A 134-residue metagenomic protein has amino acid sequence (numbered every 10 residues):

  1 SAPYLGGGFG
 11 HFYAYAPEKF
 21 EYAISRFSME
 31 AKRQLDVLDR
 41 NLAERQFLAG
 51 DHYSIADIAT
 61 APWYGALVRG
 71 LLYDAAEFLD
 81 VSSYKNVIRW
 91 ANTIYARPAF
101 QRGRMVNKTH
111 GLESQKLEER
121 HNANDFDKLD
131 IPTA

Functional and structural regions predicted by a protein language model:
S1-R45, W63-A75: Conserved C-terminal alpha-helical bundle
Y4-G10, L48-E77, S82-I88, I94 (+1 more regions): GST superfamily/GST-like fold recognition
K19-E21, D80, K85, H110-E113: Poly-acidic low-complexity segments
S25, F78-N86, H121-F126: Glycine-rich, flexible loop segments associated with nucleotide phosphate handling
N41, N86, N92, N107 (+1 more regions): Detector for Asparagine
R97: C-terminal active-site-capping segments
N107-A134: Acidic/histidine-enriched, glycine/proline-rich intrinsically disordered or flexible terminal extensions
